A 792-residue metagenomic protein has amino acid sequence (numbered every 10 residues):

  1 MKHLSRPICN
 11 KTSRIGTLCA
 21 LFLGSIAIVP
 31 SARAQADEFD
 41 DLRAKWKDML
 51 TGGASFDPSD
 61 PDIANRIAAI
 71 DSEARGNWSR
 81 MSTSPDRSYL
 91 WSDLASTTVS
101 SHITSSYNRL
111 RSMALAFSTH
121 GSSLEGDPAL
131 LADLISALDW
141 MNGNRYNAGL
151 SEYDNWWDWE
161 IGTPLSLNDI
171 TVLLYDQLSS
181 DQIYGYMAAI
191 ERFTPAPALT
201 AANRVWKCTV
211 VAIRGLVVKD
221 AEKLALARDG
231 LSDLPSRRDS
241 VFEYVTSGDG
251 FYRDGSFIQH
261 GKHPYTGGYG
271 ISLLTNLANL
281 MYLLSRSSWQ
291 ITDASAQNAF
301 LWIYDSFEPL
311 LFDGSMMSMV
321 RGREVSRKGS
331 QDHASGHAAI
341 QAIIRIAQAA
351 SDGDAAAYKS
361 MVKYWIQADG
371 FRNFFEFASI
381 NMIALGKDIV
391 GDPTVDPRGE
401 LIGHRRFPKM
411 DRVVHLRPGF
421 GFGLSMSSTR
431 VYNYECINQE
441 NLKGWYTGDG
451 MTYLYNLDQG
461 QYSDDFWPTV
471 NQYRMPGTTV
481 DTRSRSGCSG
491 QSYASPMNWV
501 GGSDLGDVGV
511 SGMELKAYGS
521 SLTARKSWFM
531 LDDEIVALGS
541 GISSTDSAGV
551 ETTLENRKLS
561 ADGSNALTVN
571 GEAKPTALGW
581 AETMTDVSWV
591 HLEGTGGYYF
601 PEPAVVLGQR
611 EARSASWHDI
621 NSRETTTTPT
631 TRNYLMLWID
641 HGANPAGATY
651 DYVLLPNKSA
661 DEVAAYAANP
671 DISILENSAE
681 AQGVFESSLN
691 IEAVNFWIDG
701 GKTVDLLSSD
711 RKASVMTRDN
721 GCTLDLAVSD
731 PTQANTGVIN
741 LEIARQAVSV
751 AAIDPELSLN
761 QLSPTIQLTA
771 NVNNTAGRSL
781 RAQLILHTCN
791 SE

Functional and structural regions predicted by a protein language model:
K2-C19: Bacterial N-terminal signal peptides that target proteins for export
G24-R33: C-terminal segment of classical bacterial N-terminal signal peptides
A34-I103: Low-complexity, Ser/Thr/Pro/Gly-enriched N-terminal "stalk/linker" regions
D41-A44, N65, S72, G76 (+4 more regions): C-terminal His-loop and adjacent cap/lid subdomain of alpha/beta-hydrolase
D60, W78-K328, H333: Aromatic-lined, polymer-binding surfaces characteristic of secreted/periplasmic polysaccharide-degrading enzymes
L273, L280-S295, A299-S749: Extended polysaccharide-engagement surfaces of secreted carbohydrate-active enzymes
K409, W589-H591, G597-Y599, Y650-D651 (+1 more regions): C-terminal beta-strand-rich structural cap/linker in extracellular carbohydrate-active enzymes
P755-L759: Small-residue (G/S/T/A) turn/hinge positions that recur once per unit in extracellular repeat modules
